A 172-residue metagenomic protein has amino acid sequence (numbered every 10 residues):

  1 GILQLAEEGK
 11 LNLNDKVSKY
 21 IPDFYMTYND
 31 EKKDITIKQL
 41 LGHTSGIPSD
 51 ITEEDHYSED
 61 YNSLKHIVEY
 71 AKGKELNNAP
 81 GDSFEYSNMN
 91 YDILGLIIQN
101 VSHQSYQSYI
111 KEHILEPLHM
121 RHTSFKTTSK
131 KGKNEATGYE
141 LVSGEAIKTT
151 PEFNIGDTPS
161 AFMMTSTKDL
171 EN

Functional and structural regions predicted by a protein language model:
G1, K16-D23, Q39, H66: Generic beta-strand or strand-like secondary-structure segments
G1-A6, I21, L41-P48: Generic hydrophobic/packing signal
G1-V17, Y91-Q99, L170: Active-site SXXK
N12-Y28, L118: Short, glycine/proline-biased beta-turn/loop segments that scaffold the active-site neighborhood
N29-N172: Short, surface-exposed loop or secondary-structure junction motifs that flank catalytic or metal-binding residues
